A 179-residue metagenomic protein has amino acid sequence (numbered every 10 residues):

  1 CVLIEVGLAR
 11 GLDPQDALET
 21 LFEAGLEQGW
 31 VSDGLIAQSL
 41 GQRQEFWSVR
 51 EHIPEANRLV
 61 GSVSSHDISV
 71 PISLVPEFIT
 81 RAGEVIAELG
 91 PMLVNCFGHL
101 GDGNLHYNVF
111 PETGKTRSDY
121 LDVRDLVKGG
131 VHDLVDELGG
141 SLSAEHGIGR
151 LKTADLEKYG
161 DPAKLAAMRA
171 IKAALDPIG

Functional and structural regions predicted by a protein language model:
C1-G179: Noncatalytic alpha-helical scaffold of FAD-dependent oxidoreductases
